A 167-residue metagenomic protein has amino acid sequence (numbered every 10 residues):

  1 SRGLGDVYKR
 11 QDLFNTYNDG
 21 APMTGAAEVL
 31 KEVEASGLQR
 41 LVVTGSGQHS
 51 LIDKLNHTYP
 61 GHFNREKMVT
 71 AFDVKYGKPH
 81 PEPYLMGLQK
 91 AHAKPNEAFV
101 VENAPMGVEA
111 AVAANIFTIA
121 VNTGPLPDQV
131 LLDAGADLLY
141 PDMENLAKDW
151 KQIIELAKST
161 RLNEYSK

Functional and structural regions predicted by a protein language model:
S1-Y8: Short, small-residue-biased leader/transition segments that mark boundaries at the very start of proteins
G3, T16-P22, H62, D73: Residue-level preference for alpha-helix termini and adjacent loops
Y8-K9, K78: A general lysine-centric signal
K9-L13, L88: Charged/polar interaction segments and conserved charged motifs
D12-N15, A110: Short, basic, glycine/proline-bearing loop/turn elements
F14-V42, Q48-H49: Short, acidic loop-to-helix structural element flanking the phosphoryl-transfer center in phosphate-processing enzymes
K31, G47-K167: Asp-based, Mg2+/Mn2+-dependent phosphohydrolase catalytic module
